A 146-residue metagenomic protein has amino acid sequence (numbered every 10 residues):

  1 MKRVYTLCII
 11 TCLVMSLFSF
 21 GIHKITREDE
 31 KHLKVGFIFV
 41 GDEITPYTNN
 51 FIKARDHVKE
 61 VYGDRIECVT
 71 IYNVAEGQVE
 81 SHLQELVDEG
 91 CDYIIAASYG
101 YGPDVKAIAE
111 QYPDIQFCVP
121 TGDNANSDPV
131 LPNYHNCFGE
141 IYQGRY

Functional and structural regions predicted by a protein language model:
M1-K24: Secretory targeting signatures
I25-K34: Immediate post-signal peptide segment of exported/extracytoplasmic ligand-binding proteins
K34-Y62, V69-V79, S98-Y101: Extracytoplasmic "Venus flytrap"
F37-I38, C91-Y99, Q116-P120: Periplasmic-binding protein-like
E76-C91: Short, well-structured alpha-helical segments in soluble
A97-Q111: Hydrophobic alpha-helical
E110-N136: Flexible loop/hinge segments that line or gate small-molecule binding clefts
Y134-Y146: Hydrophobic alpha-helical segments within soluble ligand-binding/sensing domains
